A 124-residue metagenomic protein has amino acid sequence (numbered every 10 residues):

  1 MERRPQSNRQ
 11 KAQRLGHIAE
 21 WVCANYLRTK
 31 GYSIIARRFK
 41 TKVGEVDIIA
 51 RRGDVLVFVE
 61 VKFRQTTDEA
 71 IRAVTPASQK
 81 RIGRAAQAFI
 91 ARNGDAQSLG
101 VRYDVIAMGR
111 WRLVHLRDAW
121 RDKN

Functional and structural regions predicted by a protein language model:
M1-R37: Acidic-basic catalytic patches of nuclease active cores, encompassing PD-(D/E)XK and other metal-cofactor nuclease
T29-K30, R51-R52, A96-Q97, N124: Positively charged, solvent-exposed patches that mediate nucleic-acid binding
R37-K40, D104: Short, solvent-exposed loop/turn elements at beta->coil junctions and helix N-caps that rim active or binding pockets
F39, K62, A119-W120: Residues forming the ATP-binding cleft of Hanks-type serine/threonine protein kinase domains
K42-G44: Short acidic/glycine-enriched loop/turn segments that link adjacent beta-strands
V46-A70, I82: Conserved catalytic cores of phosphodiester-cleaving nucleases, focusing on short active-site segments
T66-A88, R92: Mg2+/Mn2+-dependent nuclease catalytic core
N93-N124: Domain-level recognition of nuclease-like catalytic cores that cleave nucleotide substrates
